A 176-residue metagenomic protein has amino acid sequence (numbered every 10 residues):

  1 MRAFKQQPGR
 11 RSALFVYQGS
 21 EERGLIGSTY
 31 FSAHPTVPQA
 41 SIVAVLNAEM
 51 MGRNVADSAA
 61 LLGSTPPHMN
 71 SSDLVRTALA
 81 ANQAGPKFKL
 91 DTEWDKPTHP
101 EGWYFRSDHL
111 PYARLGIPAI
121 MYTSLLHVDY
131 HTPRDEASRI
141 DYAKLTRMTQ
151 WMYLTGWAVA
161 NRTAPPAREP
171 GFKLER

Functional and structural regions predicted by a protein language model:
M1-Q6, G24, S28, S32 (+4 more regions): C-terminal soluble interaction/assembly domains
R2-K5, R11-L14, T123-R176: His/Asp/Glu-rich mid-to-C-terminal helical/loop segments that flank catalytic regions of hydrolases
G9-R10, A40, K87, P165: Secondary-structure boundary/capping residues
Q18-M121: Metal-dependent peptidase/peptidase-like ectodomains
